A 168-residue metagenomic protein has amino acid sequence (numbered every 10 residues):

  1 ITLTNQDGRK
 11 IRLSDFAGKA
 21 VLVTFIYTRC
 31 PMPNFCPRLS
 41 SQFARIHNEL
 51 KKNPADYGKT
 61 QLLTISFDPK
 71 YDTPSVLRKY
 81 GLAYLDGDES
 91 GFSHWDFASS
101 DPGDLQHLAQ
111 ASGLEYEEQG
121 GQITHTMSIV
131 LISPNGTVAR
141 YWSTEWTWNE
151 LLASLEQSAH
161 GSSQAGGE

Functional and structural regions predicted by a protein language model:
T2-L3, L131: Hydrophobic beta-strand positions
Q6-D7, P134: Short, ordered coil/turn segments that flank beta-strands lining enzyme active or ligand-binding pockets
I11-Q42, L62-L63: Short active-site neighborhood of thiol/selenol oxidoreductases, capturing the structured segment around
R12-S14, K52-D56, E118-G121: Surface-exposed acidic, glycine-flexible loop patches that form ligand/cofactor-binding and adhesion interfaces
F16-L22, Y57-T60, F92, T124-T126: Extracytoplasmic
A20, I26-R29, H47-P54, G81-D88 (+3 more regions): Sec/Tat-exported extracytoplasmic proteins
N34, R38-L108: Structural microenvironment flanking redox-active thiols in thiol-disulfide oxidoreductases
N48, D104-E168: Thiol-/selenol-based redox modules, centered on thioredoxin-like and closely related oxidoreductase domains
